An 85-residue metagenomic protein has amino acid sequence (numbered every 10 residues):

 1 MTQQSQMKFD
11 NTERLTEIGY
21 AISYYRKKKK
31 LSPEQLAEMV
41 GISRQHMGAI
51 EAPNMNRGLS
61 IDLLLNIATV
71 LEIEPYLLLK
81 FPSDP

Functional and structural regions predicted by a protein language model:
T2-K28: A short, Lys/Arg-rich alpha-helix, primarily the initiator
T2-Q4, T69, L77-P85: Short, charged recognition helix plus adjacent turn of helix-turn-helix-like nucleic-acid-binding domains
I22, L36-A37, M47-I50, L78: Conserved hydrophobic/aromatic packing and binding residues within compact polymer-binding modules
S23, E34, L65: Residues within the helices of the helix-turn-helix
K27, E38, T69: Alpha-helical residues within the helix-turn-helix
G41-G58: Recognition helix of helix-turn-helix/homeodomain-like DNA-binding domains that insert into the DNA major groove
N54-T69: Short, basic-rich loop-to-helix N-cap that marks the start of a DNA-contacting helix
